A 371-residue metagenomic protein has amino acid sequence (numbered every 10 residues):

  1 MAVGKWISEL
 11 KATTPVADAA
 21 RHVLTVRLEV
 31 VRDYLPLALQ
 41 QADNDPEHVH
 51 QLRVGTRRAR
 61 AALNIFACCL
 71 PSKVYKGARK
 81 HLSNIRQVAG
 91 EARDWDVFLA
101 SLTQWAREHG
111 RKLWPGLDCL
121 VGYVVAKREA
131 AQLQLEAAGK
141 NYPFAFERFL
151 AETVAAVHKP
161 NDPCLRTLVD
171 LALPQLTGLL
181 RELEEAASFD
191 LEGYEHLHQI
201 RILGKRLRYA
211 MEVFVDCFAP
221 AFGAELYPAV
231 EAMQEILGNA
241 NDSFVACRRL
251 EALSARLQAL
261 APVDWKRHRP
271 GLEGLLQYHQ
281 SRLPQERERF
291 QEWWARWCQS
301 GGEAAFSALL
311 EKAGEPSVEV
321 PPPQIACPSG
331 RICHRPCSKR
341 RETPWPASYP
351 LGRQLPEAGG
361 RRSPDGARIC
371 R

Functional and structural regions predicted by a protein language model:
M1-C333, C337: Cationic, histidine-enriched alpha-helical/coil surfaces that engage anionic ligands
R341-P350, Q354-I369: Compositionally biased, low-complexity flexible segments
